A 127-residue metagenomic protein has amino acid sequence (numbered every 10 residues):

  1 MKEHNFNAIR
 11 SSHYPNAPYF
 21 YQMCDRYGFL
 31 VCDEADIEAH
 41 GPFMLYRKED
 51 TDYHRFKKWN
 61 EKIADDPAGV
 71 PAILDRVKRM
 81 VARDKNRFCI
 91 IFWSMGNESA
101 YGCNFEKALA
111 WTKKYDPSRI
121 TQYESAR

Functional and structural regions predicted by a protein language model:
M1: Glycine-rich adenosyl-nucleotide cofactor-binding module
N5: Phosphate-binding active sites in nucleotide-utilizing proteins
A8-R127: Substrate-binding/catalytic cleft of secreted carbohydrate-active enzymes, primarily glycoside hydrolases
